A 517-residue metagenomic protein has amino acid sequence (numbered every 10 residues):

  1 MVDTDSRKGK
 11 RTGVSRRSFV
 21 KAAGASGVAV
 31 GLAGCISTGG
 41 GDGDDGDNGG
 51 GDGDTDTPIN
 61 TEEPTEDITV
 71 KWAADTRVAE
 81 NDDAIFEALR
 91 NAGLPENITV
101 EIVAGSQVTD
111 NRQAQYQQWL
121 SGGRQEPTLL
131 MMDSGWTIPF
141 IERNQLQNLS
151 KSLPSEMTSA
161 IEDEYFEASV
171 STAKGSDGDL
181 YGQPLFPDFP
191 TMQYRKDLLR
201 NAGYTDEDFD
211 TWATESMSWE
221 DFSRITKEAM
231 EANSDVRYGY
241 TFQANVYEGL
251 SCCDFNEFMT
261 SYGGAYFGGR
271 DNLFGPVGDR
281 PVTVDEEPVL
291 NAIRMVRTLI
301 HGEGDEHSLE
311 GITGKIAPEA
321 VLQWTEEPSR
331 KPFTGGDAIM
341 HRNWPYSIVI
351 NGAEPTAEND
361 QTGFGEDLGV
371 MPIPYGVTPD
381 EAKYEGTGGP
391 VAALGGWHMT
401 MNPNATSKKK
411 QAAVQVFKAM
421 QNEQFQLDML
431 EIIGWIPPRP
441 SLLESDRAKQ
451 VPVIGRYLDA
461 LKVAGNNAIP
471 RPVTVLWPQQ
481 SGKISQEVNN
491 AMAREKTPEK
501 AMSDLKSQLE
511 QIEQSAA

Functional and structural regions predicted by a protein language model:
V2-S15, A22-G31, C35-Q145, P154-I161 (+3 more regions): Conserved N-terminal structural module of periplasmic/extracytoplasmic solute-binding proteins
I36-G39, D75, N81-R90, C253-D254 (+1 more regions): Extracytoplasmic/periplasmic substrate-binding proteins
D67, A173, L368-Y375, A382-E385 (+3 more regions): Long, aromatic- and glycine/proline-rich binding clefts that accommodate carbohydrate-like moieties
N81-D82, N233, F417-S441: Periplasmic-binding protein-like
A104-Q118, G135, E215-D221, G311-T334: Short helix-initiation/N-cap motifs at beta->coil->alpha
S134-T191, S251, G369, E381-Y384 (+1 more regions): Hinge/lid segment of periplasmic solute-binding proteins
S150-Y165, W212-E215, Y262-I293, T356 (+6 more regions): Short, solvent-exposed loop/beta-turn-alpha elements that line the ligand-binding surface or hinge of extracytoplasmic
S171-G314, N404-Q411, K496-K500: Helix-loop-helix "hinge/cap" segment bordering the ligand-binding cleft or interdomain interface
